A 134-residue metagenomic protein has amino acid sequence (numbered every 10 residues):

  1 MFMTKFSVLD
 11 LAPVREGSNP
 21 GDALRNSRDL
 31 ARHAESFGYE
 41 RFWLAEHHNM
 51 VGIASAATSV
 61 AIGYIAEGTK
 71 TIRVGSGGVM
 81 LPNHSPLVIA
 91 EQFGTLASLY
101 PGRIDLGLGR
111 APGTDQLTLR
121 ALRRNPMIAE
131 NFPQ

Functional and structural regions predicted by a protein language model:
M1-V74: N-terminal beta1-alpha1-beta2 module of alpha/beta enzyme domains
F2-P20, N83-Q134: Flexible, glycine-rich active-site loops centered on histidine and acidic residues that chelate a metal or position
A45, G77, G107-G109: Structural motif
A54-T58, P82, I89: Generic structural signal for well-ordered secondary structure
G68, G77, T118: Glycine-rich, flexible loop/turn motifs
S76-N83: The substrate-binding groove and active-site-proximal loops of carbohydrate-active enzymes, especially glycoside
